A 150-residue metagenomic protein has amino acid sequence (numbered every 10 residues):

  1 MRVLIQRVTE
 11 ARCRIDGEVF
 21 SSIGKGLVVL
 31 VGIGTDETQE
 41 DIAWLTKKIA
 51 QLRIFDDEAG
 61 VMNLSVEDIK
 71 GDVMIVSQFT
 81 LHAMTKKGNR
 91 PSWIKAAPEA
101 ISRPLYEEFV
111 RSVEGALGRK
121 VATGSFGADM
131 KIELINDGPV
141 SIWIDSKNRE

Functional and structural regions predicted by a protein language model:
M1-S92, A100, P104-E150: N-terminal, polar/charged subdomain of small-to-medium soluble alpha/beta proteins
K95: An anionic oxygen-ligand recognition environment, strongly enriched in 2H phosphoesterase
